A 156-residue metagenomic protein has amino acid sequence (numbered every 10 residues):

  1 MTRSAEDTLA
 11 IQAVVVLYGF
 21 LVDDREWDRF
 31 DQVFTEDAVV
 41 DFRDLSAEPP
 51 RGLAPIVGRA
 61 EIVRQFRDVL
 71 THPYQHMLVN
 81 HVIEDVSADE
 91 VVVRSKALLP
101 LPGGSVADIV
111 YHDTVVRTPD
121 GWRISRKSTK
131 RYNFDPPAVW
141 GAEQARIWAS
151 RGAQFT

Functional and structural regions predicted by a protein language model:
M1-Q32, E36: Short, low-complexity N-terminal intrinsically disordered segments enriched in polar/charged residues
V22, F34-T35, A97-L99, S128-R131: Short beta-strand segments enriched in hydrophobic/aromatic residues within well-folded beta-rich domains
R29-S95: A solvent-exposed, acidic/Ser-Thr-rich amphipathic alpha-helical stretch
E48, P100-P102: Short, solvent-exposed loop/turn segments at secondary-structure junctions
L78-I83, L98-L99, V110-V116: Hydrophobic/aromatic beta-strand elements that line small-molecule binding cavities or substrate pockets in beta-rich
E90-V92, V110-A145: Short beta-strand edge/turn micro-motifs at domain boundaries
V106-A107: Cytochrome P450
Q144-T156: A hydrophobic membrane-anchoring alpha-helix module
